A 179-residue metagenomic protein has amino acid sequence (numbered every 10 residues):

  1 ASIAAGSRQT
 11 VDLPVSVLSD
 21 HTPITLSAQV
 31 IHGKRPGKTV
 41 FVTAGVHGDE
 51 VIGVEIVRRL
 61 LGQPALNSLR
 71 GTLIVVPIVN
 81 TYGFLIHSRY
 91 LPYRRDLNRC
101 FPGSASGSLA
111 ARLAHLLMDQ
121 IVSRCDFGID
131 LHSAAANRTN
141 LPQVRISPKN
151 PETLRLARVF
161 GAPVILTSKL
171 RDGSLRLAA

Functional and structural regions predicted by a protein language model:
A1-A179: Structured catalytic-domain cores with a bias toward divalent-metal coordination
